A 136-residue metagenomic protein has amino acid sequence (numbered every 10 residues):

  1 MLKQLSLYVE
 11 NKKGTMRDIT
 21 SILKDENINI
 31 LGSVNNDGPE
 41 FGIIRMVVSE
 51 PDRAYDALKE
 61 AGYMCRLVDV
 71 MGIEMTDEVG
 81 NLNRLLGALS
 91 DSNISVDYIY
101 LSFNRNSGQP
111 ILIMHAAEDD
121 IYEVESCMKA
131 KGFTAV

Functional and structural regions predicted by a protein language model:
M1-V136: A conserved regulatory-domain signal marking ACT and ACT-like small-molecule sensing domains and adjacent regulatory
